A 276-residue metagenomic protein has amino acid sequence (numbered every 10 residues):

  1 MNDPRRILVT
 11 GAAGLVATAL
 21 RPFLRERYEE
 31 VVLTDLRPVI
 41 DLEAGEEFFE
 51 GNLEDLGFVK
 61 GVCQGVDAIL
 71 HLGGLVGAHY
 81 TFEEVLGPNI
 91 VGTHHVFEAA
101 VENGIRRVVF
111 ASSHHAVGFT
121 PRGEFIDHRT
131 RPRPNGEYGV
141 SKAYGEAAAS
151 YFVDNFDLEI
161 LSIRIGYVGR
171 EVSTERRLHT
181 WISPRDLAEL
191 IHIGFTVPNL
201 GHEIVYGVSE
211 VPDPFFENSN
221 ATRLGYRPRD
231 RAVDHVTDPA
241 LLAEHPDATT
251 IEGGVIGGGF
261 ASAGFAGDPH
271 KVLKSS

Functional and structural regions predicted by a protein language model:
R5-E26: N-terminal Rossmann NAD(P)H-binding glycine-rich loop of SDR-like oxidoreductase domains
I40, E46-P88: NAD(P)H-binding glycine-rich loop region in Rossmannoid oxidoreductase-like domains and their noncatalytic homologs
I69, Y80-V108: NAD(P)-cofactor binding segment of oxidoreductase domains
G87, P121-D157: Catalytic helix-loop patch of NAD(P)-dependent Rossmann-fold dehydrogenases
I90-V96, I105, S141-A149, L187: Conserved catalytic Lys-bearing alpha helix of Rossmann-like short-chain dehydrogenase/reductases
H95-R133: Conserved Rossmann-fold NAD(P)-dependent oxidoreductase catalytic core, especially the SDR/UDP-sugar
R164-E171, W181-H202, E210: Alpha-helical substrate-binding/gating segment
E210-R227, D238-L273: Conserved C-terminal active-site "lid" loop/helix of NAD(P)H-dependent oxidoreductases that clamps the redox cofactor
